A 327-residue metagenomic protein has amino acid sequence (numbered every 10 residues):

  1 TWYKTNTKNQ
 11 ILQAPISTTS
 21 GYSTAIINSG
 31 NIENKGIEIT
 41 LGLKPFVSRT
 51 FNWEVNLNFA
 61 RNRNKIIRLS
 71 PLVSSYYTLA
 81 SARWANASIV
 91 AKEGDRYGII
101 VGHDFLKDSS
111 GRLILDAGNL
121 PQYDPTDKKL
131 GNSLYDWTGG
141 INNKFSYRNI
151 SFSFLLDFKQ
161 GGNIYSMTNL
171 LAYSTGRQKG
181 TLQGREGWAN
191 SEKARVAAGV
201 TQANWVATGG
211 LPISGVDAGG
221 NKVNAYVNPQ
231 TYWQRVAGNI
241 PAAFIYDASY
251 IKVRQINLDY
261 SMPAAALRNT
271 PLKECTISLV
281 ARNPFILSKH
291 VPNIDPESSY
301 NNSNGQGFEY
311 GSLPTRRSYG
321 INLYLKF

Functional and structural regions predicted by a protein language model:
T1-G21, F51-W53, N58-A60, N64-I66: Membrane-embedded beta-barrel scaffold of Gram-negative outer-membrane proteins
W2-K8, L43-P45, F59-K65, Y147-N149 (+5 more regions): Transmembrane beta-strands of outer-membrane beta-barrel pores
T7-K8, A14-G21, S70-A80, N169-Q178 (+1 more regions): Flexible, surface-exposed loop regions and adjacent strand-edge segments of Gram-negative outer-membrane beta-barrel
S20-A25, T40-K44, A85, L120-K129 (+2 more regions): Extracytoplasmic loops and strand-loop junctions of Gram-negative outer membrane beta-barrel proteins
I27-E33, I37, K44-S133, I164 (+1 more regions): Conserved small-residue
K35-L41, W137-N143, I150, V253-I256 (+1 more regions): Hydrophobic, lipid-facing positions within transmembrane beta-strands of outer-membrane proteins
R49, N149-F154, A265-A266: Repeated loop/turn-to-beta-strand initiation elements of outer-membrane beta-barrel proteins
L72, S110, A207-F327: Membrane-interface anchoring segments and C-terminal beta-barrel signals
